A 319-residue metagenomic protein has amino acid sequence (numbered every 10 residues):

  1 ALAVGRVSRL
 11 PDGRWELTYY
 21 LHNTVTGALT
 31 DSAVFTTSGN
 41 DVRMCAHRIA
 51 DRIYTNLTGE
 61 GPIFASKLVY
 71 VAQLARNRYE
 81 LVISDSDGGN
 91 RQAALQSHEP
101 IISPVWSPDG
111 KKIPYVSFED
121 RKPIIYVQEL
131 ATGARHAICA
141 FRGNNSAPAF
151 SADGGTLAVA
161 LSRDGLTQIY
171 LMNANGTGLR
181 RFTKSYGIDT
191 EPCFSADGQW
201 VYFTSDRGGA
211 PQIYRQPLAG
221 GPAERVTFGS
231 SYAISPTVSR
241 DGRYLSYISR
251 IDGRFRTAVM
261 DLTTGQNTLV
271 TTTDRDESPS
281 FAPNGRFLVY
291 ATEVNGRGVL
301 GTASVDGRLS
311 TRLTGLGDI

Functional and structural regions predicted by a protein language model:
A1-R48, R52: Amphipathic beta-strand/beta-sheet edge segments enriched in Tyr/Trp
L2, D12-L17, I63-A65, R76-R78 (+1 more regions): Extracytoplasmic
P11, V25, L57-G61, S117 (+1 more regions): Sec/Tat-exported extracytoplasmic proteins
Y20, V82-S84, P104, Q128 (+7 more regions): A residue-level detector for well-ordered beta-strand positions
G27-F35, Q92-L95, A137, T183 (+2 more regions): Aromatic (tryptophan-biased) beta-strands that constitute blades/sheets of beta-rich domains
D41-C45, N56, H98-V116, R135-H136 (+5 more regions): Conserved beta-propeller blade repeats
S66-V71: Short beta-strand elements that form the blades of beta-propeller/WD-repeat-like and other beta-sheet-rich scaffold
N77-Q92, K112, V116-A137, G155-T156 (+7 more regions): Beta-propeller blade-edge and WD-like acidic-aromatic loop motif
